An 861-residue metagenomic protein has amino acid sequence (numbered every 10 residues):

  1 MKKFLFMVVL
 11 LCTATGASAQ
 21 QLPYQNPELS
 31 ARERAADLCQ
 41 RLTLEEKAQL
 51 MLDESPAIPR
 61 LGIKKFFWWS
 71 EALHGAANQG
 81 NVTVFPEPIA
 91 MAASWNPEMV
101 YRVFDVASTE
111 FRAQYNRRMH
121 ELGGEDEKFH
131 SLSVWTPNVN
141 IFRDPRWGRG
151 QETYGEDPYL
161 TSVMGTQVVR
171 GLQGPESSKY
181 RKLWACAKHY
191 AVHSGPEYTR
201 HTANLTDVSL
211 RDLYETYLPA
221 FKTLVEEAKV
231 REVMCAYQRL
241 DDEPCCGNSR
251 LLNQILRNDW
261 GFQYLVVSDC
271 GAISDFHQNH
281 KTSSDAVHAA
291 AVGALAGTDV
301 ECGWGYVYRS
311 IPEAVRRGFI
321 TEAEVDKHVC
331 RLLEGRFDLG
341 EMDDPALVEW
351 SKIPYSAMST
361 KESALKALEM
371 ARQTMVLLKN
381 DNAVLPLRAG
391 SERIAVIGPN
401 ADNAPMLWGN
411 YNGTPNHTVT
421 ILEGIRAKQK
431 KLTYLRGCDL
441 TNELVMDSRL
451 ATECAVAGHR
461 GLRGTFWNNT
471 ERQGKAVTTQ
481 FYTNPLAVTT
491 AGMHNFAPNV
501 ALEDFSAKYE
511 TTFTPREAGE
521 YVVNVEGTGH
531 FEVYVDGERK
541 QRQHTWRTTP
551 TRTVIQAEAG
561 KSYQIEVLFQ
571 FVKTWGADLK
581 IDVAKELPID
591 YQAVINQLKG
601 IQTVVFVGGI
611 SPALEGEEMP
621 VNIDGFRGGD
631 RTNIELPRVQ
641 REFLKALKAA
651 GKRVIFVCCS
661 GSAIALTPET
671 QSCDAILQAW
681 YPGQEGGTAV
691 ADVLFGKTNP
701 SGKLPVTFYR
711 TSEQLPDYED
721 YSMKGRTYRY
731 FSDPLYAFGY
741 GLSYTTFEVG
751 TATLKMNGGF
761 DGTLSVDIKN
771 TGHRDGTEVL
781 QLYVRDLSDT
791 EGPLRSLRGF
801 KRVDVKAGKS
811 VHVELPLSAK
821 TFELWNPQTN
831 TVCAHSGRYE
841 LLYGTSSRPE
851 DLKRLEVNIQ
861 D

Functional and structural regions predicted by a protein language model:
M1-Q21: Bacterial Sec-dependent N-terminal signal peptides
A19-W825, T831-P849, N858: Glycoside hydrolase catalytic-domain context in secreted enzymes
K853-R854: Short, structured beta-strand-loop surface elements
